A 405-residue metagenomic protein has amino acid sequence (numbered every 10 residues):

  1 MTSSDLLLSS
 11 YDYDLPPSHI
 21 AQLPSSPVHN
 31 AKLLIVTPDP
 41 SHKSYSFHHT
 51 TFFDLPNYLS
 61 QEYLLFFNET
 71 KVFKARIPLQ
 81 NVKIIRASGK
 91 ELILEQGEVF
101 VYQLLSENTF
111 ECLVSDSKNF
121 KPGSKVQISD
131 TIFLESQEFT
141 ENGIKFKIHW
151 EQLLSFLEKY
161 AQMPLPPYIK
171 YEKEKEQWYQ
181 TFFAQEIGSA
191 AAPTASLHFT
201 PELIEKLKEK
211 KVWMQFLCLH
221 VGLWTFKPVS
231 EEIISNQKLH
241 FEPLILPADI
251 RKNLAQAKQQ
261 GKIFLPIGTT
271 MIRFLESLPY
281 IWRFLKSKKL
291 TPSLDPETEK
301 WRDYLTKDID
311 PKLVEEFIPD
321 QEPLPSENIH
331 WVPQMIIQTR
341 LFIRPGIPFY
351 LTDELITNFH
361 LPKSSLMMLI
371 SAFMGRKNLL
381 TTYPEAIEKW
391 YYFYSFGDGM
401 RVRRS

Functional and structural regions predicted by a protein language model:
M1-S405: Surface-exposed, charge/polar-rich loops and edge strands
